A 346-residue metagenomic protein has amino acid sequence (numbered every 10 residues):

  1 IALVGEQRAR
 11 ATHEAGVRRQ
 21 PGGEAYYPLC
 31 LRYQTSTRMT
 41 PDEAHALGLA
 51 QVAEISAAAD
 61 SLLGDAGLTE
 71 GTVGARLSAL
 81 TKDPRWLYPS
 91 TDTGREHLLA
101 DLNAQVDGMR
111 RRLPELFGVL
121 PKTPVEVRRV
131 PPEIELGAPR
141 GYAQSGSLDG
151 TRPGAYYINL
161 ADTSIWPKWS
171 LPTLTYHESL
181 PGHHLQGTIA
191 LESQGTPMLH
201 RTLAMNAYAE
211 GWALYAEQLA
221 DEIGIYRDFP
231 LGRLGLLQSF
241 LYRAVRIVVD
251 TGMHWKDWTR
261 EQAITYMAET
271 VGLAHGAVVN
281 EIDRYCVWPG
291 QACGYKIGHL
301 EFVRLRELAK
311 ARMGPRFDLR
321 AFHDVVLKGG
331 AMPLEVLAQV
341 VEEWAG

Functional and structural regions predicted by a protein language model:
I1-G346: N-terminal maturation segment of proteins
